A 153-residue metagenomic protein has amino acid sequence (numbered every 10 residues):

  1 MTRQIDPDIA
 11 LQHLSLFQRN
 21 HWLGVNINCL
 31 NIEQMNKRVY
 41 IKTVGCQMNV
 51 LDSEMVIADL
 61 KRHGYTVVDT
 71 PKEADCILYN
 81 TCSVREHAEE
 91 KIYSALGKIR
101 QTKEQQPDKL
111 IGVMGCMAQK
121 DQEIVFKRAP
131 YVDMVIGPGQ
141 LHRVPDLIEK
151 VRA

Functional and structural regions predicted by a protein language model:
R3-A10, I32-E149: Cofactor-cradling patches in redox/metallo enzymes
A153: P-loop NTPase nucleotide-binding/switch module
